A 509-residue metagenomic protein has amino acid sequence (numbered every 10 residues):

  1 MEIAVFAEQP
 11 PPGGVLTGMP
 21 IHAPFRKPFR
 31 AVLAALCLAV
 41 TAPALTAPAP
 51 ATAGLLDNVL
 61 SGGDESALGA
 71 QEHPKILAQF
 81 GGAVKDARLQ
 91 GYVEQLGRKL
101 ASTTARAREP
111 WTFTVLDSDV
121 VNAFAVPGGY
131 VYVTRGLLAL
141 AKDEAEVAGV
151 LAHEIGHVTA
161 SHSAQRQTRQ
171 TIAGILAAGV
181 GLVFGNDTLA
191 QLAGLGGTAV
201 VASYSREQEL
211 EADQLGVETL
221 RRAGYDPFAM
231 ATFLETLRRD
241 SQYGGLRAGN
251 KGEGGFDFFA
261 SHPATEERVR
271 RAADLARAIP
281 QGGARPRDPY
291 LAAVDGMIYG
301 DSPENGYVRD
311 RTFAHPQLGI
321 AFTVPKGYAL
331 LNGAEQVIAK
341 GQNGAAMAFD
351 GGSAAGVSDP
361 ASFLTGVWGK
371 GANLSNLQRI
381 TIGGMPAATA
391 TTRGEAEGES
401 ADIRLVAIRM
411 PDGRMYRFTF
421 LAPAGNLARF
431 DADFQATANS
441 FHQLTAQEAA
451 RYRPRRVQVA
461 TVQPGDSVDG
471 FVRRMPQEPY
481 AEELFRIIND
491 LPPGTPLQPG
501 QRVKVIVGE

Functional and structural regions predicted by a protein language model:
Q9-P11, T17-L38: Bacterial N-terminal signal peptides that target proteins for export
R30, C37-V40, A44-V324, A329 (+4 more regions): A Zn2+-metalloprotease active-site environment signal
A67, T323, Q463, P492 (+1 more regions): Residue-level recognition of short, solvent-exposed, well-ordered loop/turn junctions that link secondary-structure
A148, Y328-L330, F418-P454: Surface-exposed amphipathic alpha-helical segments
F349-G351, L405, G413-A424: Short, well-ordered beta-strand elements
T365-G413: Signature of long, low-cysteine stretches enriched in small and polar/charged residues
Q447-P479, Q501: Primarily a LysM-type cell-wall glycan-binding module
A481-E509: Extracellular LysM carbohydrate-binding repeats and other cell-envelope/extracellular binding modules
